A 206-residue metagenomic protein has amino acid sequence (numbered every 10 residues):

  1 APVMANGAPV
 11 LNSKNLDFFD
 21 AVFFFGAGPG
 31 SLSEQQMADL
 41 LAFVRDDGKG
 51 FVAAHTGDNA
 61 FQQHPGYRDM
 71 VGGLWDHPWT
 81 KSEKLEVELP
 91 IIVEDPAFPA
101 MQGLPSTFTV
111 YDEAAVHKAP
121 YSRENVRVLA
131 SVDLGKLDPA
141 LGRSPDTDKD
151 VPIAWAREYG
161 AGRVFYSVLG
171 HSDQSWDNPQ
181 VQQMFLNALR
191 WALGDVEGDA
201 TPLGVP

Functional and structural regions predicted by a protein language model:
A1, F23, A27-S31, F51 (+6 more regions): Solvent-exposed loop/turn segments at secondary-structure junctions within structured extracellular/periplasmic domains
A1-A60: Helical hinge/lid and interdomain linker segments adjacent to catalytic or ligand-binding clefts that mediate domain
F18, Q35, D39, G66 (+2 more regions): Extracytoplasmic/secreted proteins, especially bacterial periplasmic and envelope-associated proteins
D20-G26, G50-H55, M101-Q102, R127-A130 (+2 more regions): Structural recognition of the beta-strand scaffold that forms the well-ordered cores of secreted hydrolase catalytic
F23-G26, V44-G48, V71, L104 (+1 more regions): Sec/Tat-exported extracytoplasmic proteins
N59-V71: Glycine-rich, charge-decorated loop segments at or immediately adjacent to ligand/cofactor-binding or catalytic sites
K81-G160: Catalytic beta-strand/loop cores that center a nucleophilic Ser/Cys/Thr and support acyl-enzyme chemistry
G135-P206: Extracellular ligand-binding/catalytic regions of CAZymes and related secreted enzymes and adhesion modules
